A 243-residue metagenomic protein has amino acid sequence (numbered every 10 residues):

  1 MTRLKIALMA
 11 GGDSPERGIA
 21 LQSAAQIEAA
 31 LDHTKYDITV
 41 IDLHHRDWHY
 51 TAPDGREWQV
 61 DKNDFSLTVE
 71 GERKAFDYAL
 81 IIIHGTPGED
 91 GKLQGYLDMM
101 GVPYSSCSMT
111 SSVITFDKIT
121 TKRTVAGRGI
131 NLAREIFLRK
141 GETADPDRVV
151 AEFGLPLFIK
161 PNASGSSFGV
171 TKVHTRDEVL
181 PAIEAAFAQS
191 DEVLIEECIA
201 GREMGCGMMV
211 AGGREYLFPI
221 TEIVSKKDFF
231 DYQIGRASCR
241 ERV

Functional and structural regions predicted by a protein language model:
M1-T110, I114-F116, T120, G127 (+1 more regions): ATP-binding N-terminal substructure of ATP-dependent carboxylate-amine bond-forming enzymes
T2-A10, Q22, I38, R73 (+1 more regions): Active-site nucleotide/adenylate-binding loops and adjacent lid/helix of ATP-dependent enzymes
D42-H44, S108, I136-R139, H174 (+2 more regions): Residues at the C-termini of beta-strands that transition into short coil/loop
P103-C107, L132, Y216-L217: Short hydrophobic/aromatic-enriched beta-strand-loop microsegments
H174-S238: Phosphate-binding site of ATP-dependent enzymes
E241-V243: Positively charged, low-complexity/disordered segments
